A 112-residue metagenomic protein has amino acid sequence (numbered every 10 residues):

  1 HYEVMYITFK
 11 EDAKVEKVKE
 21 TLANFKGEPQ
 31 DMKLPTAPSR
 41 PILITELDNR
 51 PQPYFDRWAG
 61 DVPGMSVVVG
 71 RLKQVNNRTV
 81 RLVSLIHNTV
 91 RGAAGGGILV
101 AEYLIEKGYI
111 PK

Functional and structural regions predicted by a protein language model:
H1-T79: C-terminal substrate-binding/catalytic lobe of Rossmann-fold NAD(P)-dependent oxidoreductases
T79-K112: Generic C-terminus detector
